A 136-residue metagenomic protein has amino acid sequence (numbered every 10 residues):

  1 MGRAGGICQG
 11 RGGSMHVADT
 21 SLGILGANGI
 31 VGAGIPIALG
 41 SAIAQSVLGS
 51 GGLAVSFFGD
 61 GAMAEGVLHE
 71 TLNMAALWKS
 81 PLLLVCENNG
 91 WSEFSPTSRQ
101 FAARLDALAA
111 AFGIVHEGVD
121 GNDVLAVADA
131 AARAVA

Functional and structural regions predicted by a protein language model:
M1-W78, R99-A102, D106, A110-G113: Cofactor-binding active-site loop characterized by glycine-rich and histidine/acidic residues
L82-A136: Thiamine diphosphate
